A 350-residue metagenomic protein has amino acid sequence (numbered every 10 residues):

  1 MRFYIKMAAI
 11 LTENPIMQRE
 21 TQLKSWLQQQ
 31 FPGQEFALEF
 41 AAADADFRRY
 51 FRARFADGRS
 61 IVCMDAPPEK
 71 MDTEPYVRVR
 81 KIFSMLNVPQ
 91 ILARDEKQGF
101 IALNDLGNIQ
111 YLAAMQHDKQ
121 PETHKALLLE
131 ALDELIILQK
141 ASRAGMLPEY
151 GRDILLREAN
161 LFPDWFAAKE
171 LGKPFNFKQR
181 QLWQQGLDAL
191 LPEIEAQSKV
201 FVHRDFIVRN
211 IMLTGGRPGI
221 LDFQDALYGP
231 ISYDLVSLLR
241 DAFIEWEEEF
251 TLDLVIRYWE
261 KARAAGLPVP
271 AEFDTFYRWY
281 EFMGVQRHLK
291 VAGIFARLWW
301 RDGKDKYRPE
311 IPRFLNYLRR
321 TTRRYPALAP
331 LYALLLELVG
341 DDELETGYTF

Functional and structural regions predicted by a protein language model:
F3-F100, I109, V200, T214-G219 (+1 more regions): Conserved NTP-binding catalytic cores of kinases and kinase-like/nucleotidyltransferase enzymes across multiple kinase
L23, Q29, R143-P148, I154 (+3 more regions): An alpha-helical support segment within catalytic cores of ATP-dependent transferases
F47-R54, L138, L187-L235, A242-W246: Active-site acidic catalytic loop and adjacent metal/ATP-binding pocket of ATP-dependent phosphoryl transfer enzymes
R48-L155, L161, A167-G172, E195-A196: ATP-binding pocket architecture of kinase catalytic cores
L127, S198, H203, L227-Y228 (+1 more regions): Secondary-structure capping and boundary motifs in well-ordered enzyme cores
P163-E170, I231-P268, F282-D302, F314-T321: Active-site activation/catalytic loop segments of kinase-like enzymes and analogous catalytic loops in related
V269-R278: Histidine/acidic-rich helix-loop-helix segments that form or flank divalent-metal centers in metalloenzyme catalytic
G293-F350: ATP/Mg2+ or Mg2+-diphosphate-binding catalytic cores that bind nucleotide phosphates or diphosphates via glycine-rich
